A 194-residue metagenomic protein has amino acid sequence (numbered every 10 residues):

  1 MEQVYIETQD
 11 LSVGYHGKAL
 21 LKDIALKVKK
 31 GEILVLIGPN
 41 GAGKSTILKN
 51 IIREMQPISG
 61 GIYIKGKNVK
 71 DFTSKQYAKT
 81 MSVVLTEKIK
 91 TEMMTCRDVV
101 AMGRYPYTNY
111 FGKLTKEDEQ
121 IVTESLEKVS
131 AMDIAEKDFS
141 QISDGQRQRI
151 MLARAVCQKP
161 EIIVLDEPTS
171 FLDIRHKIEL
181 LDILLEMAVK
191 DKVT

Functional and structural regions predicted by a protein language model:
I37-P39: The feature captures the beta-strand-to-loop junction immediately N-terminal to the Walker
I52: Helix-to-loop junction immediately C-terminal to a conserved catalytic motif
G60-N68, Y77: Conserved ABC transporter NBD signature motif
A101, K116-I134: Conserved ABC ATPase "signature" region
K113, D138-I142, Q146: Conserved ABC ATPase signature
K159: Conserved catalytic motifs of ABC-family nucleotide-binding domains
I163-E167: Catalytic Walker B motif of ABC-type/P-loop ATPase nucleotide-binding domains
